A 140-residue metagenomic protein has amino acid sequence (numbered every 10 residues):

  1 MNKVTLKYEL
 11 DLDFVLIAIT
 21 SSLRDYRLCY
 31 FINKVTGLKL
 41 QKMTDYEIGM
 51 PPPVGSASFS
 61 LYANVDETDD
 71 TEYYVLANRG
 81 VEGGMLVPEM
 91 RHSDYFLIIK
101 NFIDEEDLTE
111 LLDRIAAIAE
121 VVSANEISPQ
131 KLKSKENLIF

Functional and structural regions predicted by a protein language model:
L6-D25: Terminal, regulation- and interaction-focused segments at domain boundaries
K7, S22, F31, V65-E67 (+2 more regions): Long, folded non-catalytic interaction modules
D13-L16, H92-F96: Short, surface-exposed beta-edge/turn micro-motifs
L23-K39: Amphipathic alpha-helical segments
G37-E47: Short, well-structured beta-strand/strand-turn elements
D45-G80: Surface-exposed, low-hydrophobicity interaction/linker segments
V75-S93: Mid-chain, well-packed structural core segment of small domains
Y95, I99-F140: Glycine-rich, aromatic-bearing surface loops/beta-hairpins
